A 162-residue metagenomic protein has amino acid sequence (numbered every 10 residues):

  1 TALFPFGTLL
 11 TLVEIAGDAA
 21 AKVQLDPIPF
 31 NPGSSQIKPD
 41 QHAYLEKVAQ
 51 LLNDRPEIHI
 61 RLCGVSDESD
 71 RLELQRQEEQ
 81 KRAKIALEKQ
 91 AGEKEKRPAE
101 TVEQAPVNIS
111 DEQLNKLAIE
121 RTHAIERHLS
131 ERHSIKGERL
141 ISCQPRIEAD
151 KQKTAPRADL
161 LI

Functional and structural regions predicted by a protein language model:
T1-G33, Q50: Interface/linker segment at the passenger-translocator junction of Type V secretion outer-membrane proteins
I28-K38, N108-K116: Second-shell loop/turn segments in exported
Q50-N53, S134: Residue-level signal for alpha-helix termini/capping positions
E57-I162: Periplasmic OmpA/Pal-like peptidoglycan-binding modules at the C-termini of bacterial envelope proteins
